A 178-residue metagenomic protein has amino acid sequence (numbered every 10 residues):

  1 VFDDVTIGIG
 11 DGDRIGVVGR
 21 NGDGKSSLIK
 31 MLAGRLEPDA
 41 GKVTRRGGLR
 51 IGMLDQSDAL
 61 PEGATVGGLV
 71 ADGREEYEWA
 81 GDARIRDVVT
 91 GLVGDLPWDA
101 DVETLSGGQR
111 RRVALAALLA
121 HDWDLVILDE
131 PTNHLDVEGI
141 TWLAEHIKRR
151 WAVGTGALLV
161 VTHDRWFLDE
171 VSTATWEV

Functional and structural regions predicted by a protein language model:
V1-V178: ABC ATP-binding cassette signature C-motif
